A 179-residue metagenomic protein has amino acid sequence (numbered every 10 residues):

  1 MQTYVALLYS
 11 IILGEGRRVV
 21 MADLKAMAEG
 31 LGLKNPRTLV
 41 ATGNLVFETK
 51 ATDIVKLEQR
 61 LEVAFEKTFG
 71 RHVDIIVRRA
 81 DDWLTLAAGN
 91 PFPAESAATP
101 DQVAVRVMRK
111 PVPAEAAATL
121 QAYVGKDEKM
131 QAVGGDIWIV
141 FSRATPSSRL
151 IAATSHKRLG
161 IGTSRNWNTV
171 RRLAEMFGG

Functional and structural regions predicted by a protein language model:
Q2-G179: Surface-exposed, charge/polar-rich loops and edge strands
